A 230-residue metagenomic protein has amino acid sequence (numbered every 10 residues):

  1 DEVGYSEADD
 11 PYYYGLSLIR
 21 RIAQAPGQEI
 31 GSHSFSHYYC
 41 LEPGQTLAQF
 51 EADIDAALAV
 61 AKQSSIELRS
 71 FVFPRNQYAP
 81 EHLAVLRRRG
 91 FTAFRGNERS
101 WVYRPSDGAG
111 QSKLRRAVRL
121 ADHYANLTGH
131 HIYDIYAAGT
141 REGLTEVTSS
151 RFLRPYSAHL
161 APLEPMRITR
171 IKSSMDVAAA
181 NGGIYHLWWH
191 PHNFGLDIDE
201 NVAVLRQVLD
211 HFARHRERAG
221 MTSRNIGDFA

Functional and structural regions predicted by a protein language model:
D1-S70, R75-V147, L163-L187, F194-A230: Catalytic alpha-helical scaffold of carbohydrate-active enzymes acting on polysaccharides/glycoconjugates
V147-L160: C-terminal active-site rim and adjoining tail of enzyme catalytic domains
